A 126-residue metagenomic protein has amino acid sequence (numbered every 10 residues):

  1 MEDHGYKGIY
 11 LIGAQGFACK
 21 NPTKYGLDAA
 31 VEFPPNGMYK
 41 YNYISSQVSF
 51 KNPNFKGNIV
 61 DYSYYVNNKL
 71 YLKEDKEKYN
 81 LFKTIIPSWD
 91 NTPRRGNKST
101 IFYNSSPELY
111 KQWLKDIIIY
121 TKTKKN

Functional and structural regions predicted by a protein language model:
M1-N126: Glycan-processing catalytic domains of CAZymes
